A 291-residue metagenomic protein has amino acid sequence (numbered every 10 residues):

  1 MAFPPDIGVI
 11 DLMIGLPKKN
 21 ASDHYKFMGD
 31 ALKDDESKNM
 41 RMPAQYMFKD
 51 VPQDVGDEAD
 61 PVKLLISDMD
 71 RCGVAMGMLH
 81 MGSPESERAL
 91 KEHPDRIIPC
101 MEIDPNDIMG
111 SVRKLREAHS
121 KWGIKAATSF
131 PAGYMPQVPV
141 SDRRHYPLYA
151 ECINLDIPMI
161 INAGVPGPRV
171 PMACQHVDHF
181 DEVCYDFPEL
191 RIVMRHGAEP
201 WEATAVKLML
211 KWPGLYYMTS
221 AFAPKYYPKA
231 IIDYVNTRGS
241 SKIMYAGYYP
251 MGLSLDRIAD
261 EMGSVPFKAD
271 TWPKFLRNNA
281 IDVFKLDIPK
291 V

Functional and structural regions predicted by a protein language model:
M1-L12, A21-R71, M76, G239-M244 (+1 more regions): Mid-to-C-terminal alpha-helical segments outside catalytic/metal-binding sites
G8-K19, N162, H196: Histidine-centered divalent metal-coordination motifs
V9, G77, I97-P99, M159 (+4 more regions): Hydrophobic/aromatic residues located in beta-strands of well-ordered beta-sheets within soluble catalytic
M13, M69, A118, C152 (+4 more regions): Conserved, mostly hydrophobic/aromatic
S67-A75, H93, N154-L155, D186-L190: A structural motif corresponding to the C-terminal end of an alpha-helix and its immediate exit/capping segment
A75-M76, M81-G167, P171-C174: Active-site gating/metal-coordination segments in enzymes
D107-R113, K225-A230, S254-L255: Short, charged, surface-exposed secondary-structure boundary motifs
K125-A126, V138-M244, K290-V291: Catalytic pocket-lining loop regions of alpha/beta-barrel enzymes, especially the amidohydrolase/enolase/GH5 lineages
